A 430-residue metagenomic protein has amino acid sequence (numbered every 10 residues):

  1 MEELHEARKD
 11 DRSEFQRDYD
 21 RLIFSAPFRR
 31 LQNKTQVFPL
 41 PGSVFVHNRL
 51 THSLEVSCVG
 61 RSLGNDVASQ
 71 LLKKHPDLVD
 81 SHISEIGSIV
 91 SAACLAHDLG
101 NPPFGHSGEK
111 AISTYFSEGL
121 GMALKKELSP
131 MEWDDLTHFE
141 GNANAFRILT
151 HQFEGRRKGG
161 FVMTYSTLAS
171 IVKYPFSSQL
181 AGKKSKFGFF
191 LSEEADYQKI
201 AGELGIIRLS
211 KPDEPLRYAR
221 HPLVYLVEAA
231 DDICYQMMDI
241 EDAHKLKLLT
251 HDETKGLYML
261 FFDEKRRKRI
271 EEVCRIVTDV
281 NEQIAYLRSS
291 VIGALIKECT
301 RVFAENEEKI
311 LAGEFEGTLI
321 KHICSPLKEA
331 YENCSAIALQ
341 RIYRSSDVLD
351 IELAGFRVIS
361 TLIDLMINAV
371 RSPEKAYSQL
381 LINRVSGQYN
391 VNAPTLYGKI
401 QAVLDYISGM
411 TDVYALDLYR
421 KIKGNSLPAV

Functional and structural regions predicted by a protein language model:
M1-D11, I23-K34, S43, L54 (+4 more regions): Sequence-structural signature of the catalytic-core scaffold of metal-dependent phosphohydrolases that act on
Q16-R29, I323-E329: Acidic, low-complexity proline/glycine-rich segments
K34-V44, I337-I342: A short small-residue
H47-L50: Low-complexity, highly charged intrinsically disordered N-terminal segments that act as targeting/localization
C234, M238, D242, I296-E308 (+6 more regions): Hydrophobic alpha-helix feature that most strongly marks membrane-spanning transmembrane helices and their immediate
R267-L319, Y377: Polyanionic (Asp/Glu-rich) segments that form extended negatively charged tracts
A304-S386: Substrate-recognition/cap regions that form aromatic- and gly/pro-loop-enriched pockets for small-molecule ligands
Q379-L427: C-terminal amphipathic alpha-helical interaction region
